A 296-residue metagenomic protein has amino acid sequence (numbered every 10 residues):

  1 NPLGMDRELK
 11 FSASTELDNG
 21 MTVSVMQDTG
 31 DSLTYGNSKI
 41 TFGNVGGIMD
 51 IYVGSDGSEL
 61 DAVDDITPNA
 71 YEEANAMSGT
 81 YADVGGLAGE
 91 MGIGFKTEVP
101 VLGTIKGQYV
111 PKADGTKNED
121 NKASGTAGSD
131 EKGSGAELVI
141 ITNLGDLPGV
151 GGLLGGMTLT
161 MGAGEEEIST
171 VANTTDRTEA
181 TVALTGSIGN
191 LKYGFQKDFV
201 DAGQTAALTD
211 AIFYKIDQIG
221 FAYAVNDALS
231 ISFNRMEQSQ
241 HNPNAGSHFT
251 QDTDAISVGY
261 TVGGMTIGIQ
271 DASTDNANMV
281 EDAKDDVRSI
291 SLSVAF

Functional and structural regions predicted by a protein language model:
N1-F296: Outer-membrane beta-barrel proteins
